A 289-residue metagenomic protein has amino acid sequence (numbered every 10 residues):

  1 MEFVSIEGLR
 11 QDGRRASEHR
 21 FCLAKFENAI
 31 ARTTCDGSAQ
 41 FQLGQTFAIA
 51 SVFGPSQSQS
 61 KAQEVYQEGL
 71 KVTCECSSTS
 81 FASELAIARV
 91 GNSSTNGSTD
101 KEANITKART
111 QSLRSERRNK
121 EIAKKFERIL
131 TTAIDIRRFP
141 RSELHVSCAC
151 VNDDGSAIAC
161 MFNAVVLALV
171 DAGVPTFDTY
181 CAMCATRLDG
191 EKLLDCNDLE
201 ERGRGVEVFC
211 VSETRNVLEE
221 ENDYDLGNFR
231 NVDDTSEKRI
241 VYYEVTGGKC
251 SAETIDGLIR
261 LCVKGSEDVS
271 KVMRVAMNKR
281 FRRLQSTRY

Functional and structural regions predicted by a protein language model:
M1-Y289: Polyanion-binding surfaces on beta-sheet-dominated domains and ring/shell assemblies
